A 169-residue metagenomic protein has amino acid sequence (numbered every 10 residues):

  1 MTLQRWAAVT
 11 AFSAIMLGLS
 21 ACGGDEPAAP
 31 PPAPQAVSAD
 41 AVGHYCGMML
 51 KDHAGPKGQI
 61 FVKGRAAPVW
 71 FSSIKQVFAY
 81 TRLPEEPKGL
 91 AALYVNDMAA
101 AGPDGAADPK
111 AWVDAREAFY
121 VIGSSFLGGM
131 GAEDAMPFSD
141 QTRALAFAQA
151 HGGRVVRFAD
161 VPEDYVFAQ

Functional and structural regions predicted by a protein language model:
M1-A11: Bacterial N-terminal signal peptides that target proteins for export
A7-A8, P27-Q35: Short, intrinsically disordered, charge-biased short linear motifs at domain edges
G18-A21: C-terminal motif of bacterial Sec signal peptides marking the signal peptidase cleavage site
G23-D25: Bacterial signal peptide processing site
G43: Short cysteine-rich clusters marking metal-coordination/redox-active sites
G47: Cys/His-coordinated zinc-binding microdomains
A91-L145, V155: Thiol/selenol-based redox catalytic cores and closely related redox-interacting motifs
P137-Q169: C-terminal partner/receptor-binding element of secreted or periplasmic proteins
